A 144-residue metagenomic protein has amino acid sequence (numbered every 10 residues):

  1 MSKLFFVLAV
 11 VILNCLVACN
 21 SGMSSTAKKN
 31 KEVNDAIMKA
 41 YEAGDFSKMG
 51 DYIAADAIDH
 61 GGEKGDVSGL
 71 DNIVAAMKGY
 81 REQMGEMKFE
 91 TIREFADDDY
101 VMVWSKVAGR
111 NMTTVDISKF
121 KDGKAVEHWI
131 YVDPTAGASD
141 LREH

Functional and structural regions predicted by a protein language model:
M1-F5: Positively charged n-region of N-terminal signal peptides that target proteins for export
V7-L16: Bacterial N-terminal signal peptides
C15-H144: C-terminal and inter-domain tail/linker signature
